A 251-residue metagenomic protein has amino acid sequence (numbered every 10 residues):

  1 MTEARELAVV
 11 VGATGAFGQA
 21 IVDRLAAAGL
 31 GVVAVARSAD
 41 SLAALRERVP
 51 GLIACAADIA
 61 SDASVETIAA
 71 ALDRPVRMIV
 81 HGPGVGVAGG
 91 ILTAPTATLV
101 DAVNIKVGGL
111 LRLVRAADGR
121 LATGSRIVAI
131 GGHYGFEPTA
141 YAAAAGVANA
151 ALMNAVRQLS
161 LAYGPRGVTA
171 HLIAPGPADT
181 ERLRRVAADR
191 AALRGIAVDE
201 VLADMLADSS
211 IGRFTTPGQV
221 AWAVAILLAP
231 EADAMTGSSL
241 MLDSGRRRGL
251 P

Functional and structural regions predicted by a protein language model:
T14-G15: Conserved glycine-rich cofactor-binding loop
R48-A63: Rossmann-fold cofactor-recognition segment
A70-R74, I105-S125, S160-L161, A229: Amphipathic alpha-helical dimer-interface segment in Rossmann-like NAD(P)H-dependent oxidoreductases
G82-A88, G245: Conserved NAD(P)H cofactor-binding loop of Rossmann-fold oxidoreductase domains
V85, L92-R112, V128, A145 (+1 more regions): Catalytic Tyr-X3-Lys loop
R126-P165, G176-A178: Catalytic loop of short-chain dehydrogenase/reductase
G164, T169, M235-G237: Short, small/polar-rich loop/turn modules that mediate ligand/substrate recognition or access, typified
A232, T236-P251: Short C-terminal tail/terminal secondary-structure segment of NAD(P)H-dependent dehydrogenase/reductase domains
